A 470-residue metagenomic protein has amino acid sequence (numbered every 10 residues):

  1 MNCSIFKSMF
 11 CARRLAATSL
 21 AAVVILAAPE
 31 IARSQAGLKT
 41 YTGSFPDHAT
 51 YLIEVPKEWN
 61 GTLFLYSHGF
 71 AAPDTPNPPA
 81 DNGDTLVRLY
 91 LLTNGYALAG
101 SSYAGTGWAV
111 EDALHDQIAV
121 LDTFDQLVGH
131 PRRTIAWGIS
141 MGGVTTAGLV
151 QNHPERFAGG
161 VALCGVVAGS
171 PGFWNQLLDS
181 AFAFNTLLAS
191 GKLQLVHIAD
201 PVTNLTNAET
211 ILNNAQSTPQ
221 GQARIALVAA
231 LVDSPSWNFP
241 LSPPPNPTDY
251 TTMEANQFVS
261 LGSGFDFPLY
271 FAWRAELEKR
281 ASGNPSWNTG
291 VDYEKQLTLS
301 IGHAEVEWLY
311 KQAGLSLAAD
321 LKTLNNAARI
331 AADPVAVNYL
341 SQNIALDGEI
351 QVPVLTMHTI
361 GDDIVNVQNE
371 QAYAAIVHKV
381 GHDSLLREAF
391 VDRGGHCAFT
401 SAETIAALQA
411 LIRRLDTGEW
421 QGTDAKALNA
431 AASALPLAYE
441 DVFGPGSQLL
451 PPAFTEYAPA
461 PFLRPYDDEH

Functional and structural regions predicted by a protein language model:
M1-A12: N-terminal secretory signal peptides that target proteins for export/translocation
F6-K7, L26, Y457: Helix-centric, low-specificity signal for extended rod-like, repetitive segments
F10, A16-A17, D467: Sequence-pattern detector for short linear motifs and compositional/periodic biases rather than a specific fold
A17-A27: Bacterial N-terminal signal peptides
A28-S34: Sec/Tat signal peptide C-region and signal peptidase I cleavage site
Q35-H470: C-terminal His-loop and adjacent cap/lid subdomain of alpha/beta-hydrolase
